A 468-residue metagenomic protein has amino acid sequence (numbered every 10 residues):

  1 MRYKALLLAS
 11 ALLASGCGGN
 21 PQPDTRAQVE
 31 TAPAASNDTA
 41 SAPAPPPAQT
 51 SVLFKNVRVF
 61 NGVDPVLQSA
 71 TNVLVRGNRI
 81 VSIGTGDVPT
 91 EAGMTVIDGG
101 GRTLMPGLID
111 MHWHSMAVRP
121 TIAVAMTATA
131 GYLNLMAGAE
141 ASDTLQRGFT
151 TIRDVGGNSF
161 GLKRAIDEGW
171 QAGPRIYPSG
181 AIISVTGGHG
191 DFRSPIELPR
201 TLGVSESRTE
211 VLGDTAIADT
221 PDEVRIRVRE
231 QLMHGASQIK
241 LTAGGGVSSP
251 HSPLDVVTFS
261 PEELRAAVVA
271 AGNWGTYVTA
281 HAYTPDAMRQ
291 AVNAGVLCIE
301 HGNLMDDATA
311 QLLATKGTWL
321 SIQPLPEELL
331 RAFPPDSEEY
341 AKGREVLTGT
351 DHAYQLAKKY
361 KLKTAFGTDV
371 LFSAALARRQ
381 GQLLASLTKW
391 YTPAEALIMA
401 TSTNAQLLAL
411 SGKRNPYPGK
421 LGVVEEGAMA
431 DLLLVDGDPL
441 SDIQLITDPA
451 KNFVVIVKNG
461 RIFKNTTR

Functional and structural regions predicted by a protein language model:
L13-G16: C-terminal motif of bacterial Sec signal peptides marking the signal peptidase cleavage site
G18-P21: Bacterial signal peptide processing site
P33, N37-D38, A44-P46, D64-M105: Histidine-rich, glycine-flanked metal-binding segment
V57, R414-N415, K420-R468: C-terminal cap of metal-dependent C-N hydrolases
R102-E168, T186-P195, E262, A294: Metal-associated gating/positioning segment near the N- to mid-region
R119-I122, H251, M288-A294, P326-E338 (+5 more regions): Histidine/acidic-residue-rich catalytic or RNA/ligand-binding cores of hydrolases and nuclease-related proteins
A128, N273, T348-P439: His/Asp/Glu-enriched, well-ordered alpha-helical/loop segment that forms or immediately abuts the divalent-metal
S179, T186, L241-H352, A365 (+2 more regions): Active-site core of metal-dependent hydrolases
